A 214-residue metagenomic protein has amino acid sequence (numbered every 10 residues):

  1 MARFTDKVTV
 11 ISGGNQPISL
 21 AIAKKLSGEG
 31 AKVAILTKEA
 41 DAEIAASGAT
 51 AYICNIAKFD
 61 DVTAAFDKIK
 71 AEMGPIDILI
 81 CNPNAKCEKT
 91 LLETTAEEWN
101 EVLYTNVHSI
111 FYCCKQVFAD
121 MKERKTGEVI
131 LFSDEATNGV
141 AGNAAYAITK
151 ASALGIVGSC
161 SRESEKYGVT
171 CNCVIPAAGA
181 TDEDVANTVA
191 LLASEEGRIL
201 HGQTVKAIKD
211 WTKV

Functional and structural regions predicted by a protein language model:
V8, N15-Q16: Conserved glycine-rich cofactor-binding loop
S12, C114, T149-K150: Active-site helix of classical SDR
T90-L91, E98-L103: Substrate-binding pocket helix/loop in short-chain dehydrogenase/reductase
A119, R162-E163, R198: Alpha-helical segment proximal to the catalytic Tyr-Lys
I130-S152, V157-G158, R162-E165, A177-G179: Catalytic loop of short-chain dehydrogenase/reductase
E165, T170, I199-G202: Short, small/polar-rich loop/turn modules that mediate ligand/substrate recognition or access, typified
H201-V214: Short C-terminal tail/terminal secondary-structure segment of NAD(P)H-dependent dehydrogenase/reductase domains
